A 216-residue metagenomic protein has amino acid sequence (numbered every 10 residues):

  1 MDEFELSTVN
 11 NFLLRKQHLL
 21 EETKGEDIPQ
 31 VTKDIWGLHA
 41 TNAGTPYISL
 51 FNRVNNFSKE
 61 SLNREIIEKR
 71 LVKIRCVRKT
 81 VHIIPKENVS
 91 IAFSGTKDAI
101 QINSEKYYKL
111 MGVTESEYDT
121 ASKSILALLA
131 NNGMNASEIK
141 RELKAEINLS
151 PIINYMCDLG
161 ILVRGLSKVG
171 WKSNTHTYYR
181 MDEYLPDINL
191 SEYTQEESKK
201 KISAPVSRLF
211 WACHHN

Functional and structural regions predicted by a protein language model:
M1-N216: Long, low-complexity intrinsically disordered regions
